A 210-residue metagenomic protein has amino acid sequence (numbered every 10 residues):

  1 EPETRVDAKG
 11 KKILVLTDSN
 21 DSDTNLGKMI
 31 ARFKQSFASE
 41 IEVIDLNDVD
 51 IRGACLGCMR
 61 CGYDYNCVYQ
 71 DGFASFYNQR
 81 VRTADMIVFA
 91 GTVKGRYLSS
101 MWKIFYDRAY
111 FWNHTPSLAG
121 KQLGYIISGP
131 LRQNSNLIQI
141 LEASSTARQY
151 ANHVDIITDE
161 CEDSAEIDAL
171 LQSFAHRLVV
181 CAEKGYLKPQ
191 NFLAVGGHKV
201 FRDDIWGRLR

Functional and structural regions predicted by a protein language model:
E1-E42, N78-T83, G91, R96-R210: FMN-binding flavodoxin-like domain, especially the glycine-rich phosphate-binding loop
E40-D50: A short beta-strand-loop structural module common to alpha/beta enzyme folds
V49-V81: Cysteine-cluster motifs in flexible loop/terminal segments that predominantly coordinate metals
